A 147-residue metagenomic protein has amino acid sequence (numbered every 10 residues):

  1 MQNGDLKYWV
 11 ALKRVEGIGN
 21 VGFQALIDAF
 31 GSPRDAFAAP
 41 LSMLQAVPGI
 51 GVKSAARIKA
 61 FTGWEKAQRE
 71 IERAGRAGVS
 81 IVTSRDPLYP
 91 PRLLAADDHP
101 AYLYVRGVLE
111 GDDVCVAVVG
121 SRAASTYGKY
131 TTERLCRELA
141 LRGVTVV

Functional and structural regions predicted by a protein language model:
M1-R142: Short, positively charged patches
G143-V147: A short, small-residue-rich loop immediately preceding and capping a beta-strand
